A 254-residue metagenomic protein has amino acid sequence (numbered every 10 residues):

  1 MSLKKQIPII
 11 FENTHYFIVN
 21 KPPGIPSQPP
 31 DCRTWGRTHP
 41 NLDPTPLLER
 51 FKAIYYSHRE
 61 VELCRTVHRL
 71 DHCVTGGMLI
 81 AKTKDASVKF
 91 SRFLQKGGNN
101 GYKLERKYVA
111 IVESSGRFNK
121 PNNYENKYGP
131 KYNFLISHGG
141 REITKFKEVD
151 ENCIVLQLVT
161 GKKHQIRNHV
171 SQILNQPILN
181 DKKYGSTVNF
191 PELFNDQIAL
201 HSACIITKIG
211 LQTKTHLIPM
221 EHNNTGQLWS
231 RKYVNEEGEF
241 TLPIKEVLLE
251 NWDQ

Functional and structural regions predicted by a protein language model:
M1-I143, V149-C153, K232-Y233, T241-D253: RNA pseudouridine synthases
M1-Y16, I25-P29, T34-W35, V170-Q254: Pseudouridine synthases involved in rRNA/tRNA modification
T83-K84, V159-K163: Loop/turn elements at beta-strand to alpha-helix junctions within RNA-recognition modules
S91, R167, L179: A short local structural element in Rossmann-fold oxidoreductases
A110, I166, I205: A residue-level signal for conserved active-site and pocket-lining positions in enzyme catalytic cores
E142-T144, H164, Q212-H216: Short beta-strand segments
V155-Q157: Short histidine-centered loop motifs in beta-beta connectors
K162-V170: Short beta-strand segments enriched for Tyr within beta-sheet-rich domains, predominantly fibronectin type III
